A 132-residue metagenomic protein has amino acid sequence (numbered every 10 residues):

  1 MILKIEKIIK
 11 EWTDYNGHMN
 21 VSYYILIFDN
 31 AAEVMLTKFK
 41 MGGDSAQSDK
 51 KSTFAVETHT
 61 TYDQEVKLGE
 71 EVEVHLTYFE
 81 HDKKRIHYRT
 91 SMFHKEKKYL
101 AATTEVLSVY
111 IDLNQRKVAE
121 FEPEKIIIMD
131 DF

Functional and structural regions predicted by a protein language model:
M1-A55, D112-F132: Hot-dog-fold acyl-thioester-processing enzymes
L3, K67-L68, Y78-F132: HotDog/MaoC-like acyl-thioester-processing domains
I5-I8, T61, L107: Generic structural detector for well-ordered beta-strands
I9, D63, H94: Residue-level recognition of the GNAT/N-acetyltransferase active site
L36-H81, R85-I86, A101-T104: Hydrophobic beta-strand-centered segment that forms part of the acyl-chain substrate-binding groove
